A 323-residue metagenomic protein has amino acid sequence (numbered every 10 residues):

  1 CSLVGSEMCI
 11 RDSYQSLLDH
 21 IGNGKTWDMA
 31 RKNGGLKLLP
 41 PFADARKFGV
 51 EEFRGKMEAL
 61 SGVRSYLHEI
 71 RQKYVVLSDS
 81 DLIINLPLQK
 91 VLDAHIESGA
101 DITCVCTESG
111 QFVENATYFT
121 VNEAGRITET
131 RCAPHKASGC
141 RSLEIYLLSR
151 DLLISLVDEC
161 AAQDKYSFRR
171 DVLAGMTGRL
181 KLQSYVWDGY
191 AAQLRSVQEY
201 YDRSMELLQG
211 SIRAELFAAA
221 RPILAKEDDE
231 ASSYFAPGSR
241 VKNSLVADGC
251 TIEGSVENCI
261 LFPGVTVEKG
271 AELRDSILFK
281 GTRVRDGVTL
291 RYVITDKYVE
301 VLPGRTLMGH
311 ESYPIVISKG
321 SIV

Functional and structural regions predicted by a protein language model:
C1-G5: Single conserved hydrophobic/aromatic residue that forms the stacking wall/gate of nucleotide- or nucleobase-binding
M8-C9: Active-site loops and adjacent core secondary-structure elements that bind or stabilize anionic groups
S13, I83-I84, Q111, A192 (+1 more regions): Glycine-/small-residue-rich active-site loops that bind phosphorylated ligands and cofactors
Q15-L39, D44: Acidic donor-binding segment of Leloir-type glycosyltransferases
S16, S155, D202: Phosphate- and divalent-cation-binding pockets in alpha/beta enzyme and binding domains that engage nucleotide-derived
G35-Y118: Conserved beta-loop-beta/alpha segment of the NTase-like Rossmann-fold superfamily that binds/positions NTPs
I83-S155, C160: Conserved core of the sugar-phosphate nucleotidyltransferase
D151, E159-V323: Left-handed beta-helix
